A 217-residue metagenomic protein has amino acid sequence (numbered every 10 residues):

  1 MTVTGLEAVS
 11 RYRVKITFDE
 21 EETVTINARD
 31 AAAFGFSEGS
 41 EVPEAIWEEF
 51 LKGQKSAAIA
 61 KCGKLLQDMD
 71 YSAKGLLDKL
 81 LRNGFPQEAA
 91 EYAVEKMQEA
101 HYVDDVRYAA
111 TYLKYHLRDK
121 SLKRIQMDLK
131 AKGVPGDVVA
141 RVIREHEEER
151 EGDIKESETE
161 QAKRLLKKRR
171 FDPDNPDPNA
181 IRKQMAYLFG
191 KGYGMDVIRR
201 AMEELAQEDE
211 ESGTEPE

Functional and structural regions predicted by a protein language model:
M1-E217: An alpha-helical, amphipathic repeat domain used for nucleic-acid recognition, typified by the mTERF helical solenoid
